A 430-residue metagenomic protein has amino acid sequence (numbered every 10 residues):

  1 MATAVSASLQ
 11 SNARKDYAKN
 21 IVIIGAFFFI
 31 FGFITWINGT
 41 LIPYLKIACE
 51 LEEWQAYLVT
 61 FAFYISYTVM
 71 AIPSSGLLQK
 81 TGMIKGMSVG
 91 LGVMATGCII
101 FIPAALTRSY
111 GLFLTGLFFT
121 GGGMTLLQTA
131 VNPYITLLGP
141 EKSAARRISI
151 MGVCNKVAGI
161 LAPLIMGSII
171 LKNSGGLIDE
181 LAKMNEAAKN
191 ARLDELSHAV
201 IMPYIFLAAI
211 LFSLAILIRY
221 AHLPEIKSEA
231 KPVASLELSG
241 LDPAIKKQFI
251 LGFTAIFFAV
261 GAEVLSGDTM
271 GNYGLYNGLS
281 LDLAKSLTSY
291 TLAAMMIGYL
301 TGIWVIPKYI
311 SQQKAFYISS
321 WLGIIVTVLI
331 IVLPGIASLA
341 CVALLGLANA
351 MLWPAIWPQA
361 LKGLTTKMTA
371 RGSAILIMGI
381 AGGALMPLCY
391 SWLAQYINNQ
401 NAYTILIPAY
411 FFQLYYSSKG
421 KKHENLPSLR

Functional and structural regions predicted by a protein language model:
K19-K46, V131-N132, A162, S266-G274: Extracytoplasmic
N38-I42, G167, L171, D242-S289: Extracytoplasmic gate region of multi-pass secondary transporters
L58-G76, S289-G302: Central cavity-lining transmembrane alpha-helices of secondary-active solute carriers, predominantly the Major
M70-M83, G298-S311, A394: Helix-to-loop junctions at the C-terminal end of transmembrane segments in multipass secondary transporters
G92-T107, W321-P334: C-terminal ends and interior cores of transmembrane alpha-helices in multi-pass membrane transporters/permeases
Y110-L127, A337-L352: Hydrophobic core of transmembrane alpha-helices in multi-pass small-molecule transporters, especially MFS/SLC-type
M124, S143-G175, A374-M386: Glycine-rich segments within core transmembrane alpha-helices of 12-TM secondary carriers
L126-P140, A350-T365: Intracellular juxtamembrane helix-capping segments at the cytosolic ends of symmetry-related transmembrane helices
